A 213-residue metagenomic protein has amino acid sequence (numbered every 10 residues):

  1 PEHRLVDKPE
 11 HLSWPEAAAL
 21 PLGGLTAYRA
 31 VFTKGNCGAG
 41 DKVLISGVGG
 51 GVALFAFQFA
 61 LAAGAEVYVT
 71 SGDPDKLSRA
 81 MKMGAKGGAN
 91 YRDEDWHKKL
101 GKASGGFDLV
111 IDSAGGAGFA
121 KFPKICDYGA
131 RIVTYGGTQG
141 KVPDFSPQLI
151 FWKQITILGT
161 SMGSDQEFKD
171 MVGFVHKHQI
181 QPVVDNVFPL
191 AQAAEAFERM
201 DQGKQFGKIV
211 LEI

Functional and structural regions predicted by a protein language model:
P1-V6: Glycine-rich phosphate/adenylate-binding loop and adjacent beta-alpha elements of nucleotide- or dinucleotide-binding
S13-D93: Mid-domain Rossmann-like dinucleotide-binding core that forms the NAD(H)/NADP(H) cofactor-binding site
G40, A85, G106-D108, A193: Local beta-strand N-terminus motif with an aromatic residue
V43, Q179-N186, A194-I213: C-terminal capping/lid region of NAD(P)-dependent oxidoreductase domains
I45, N90, I111-D112, T134: Redox-cofactor binding/interface segments in oxidoreductases and associated redox assembly factors
A63-E66, S71-P74, A114-N186, E212-I213: Glycine-rich phosphate-binding loop and adjacent beta-alpha segment of Rossmann(oid) nucleotide-cofactor-binding
D95-G105: Short amphipathic alpha-helix with an adjacent loop that forms part of the alpha/beta core around
A103-L109, F206: A glycine-rich helix->loop->beta "capping" turn within Rossmann-like NAD(P)(H)-dependent oxidoreductase domains
